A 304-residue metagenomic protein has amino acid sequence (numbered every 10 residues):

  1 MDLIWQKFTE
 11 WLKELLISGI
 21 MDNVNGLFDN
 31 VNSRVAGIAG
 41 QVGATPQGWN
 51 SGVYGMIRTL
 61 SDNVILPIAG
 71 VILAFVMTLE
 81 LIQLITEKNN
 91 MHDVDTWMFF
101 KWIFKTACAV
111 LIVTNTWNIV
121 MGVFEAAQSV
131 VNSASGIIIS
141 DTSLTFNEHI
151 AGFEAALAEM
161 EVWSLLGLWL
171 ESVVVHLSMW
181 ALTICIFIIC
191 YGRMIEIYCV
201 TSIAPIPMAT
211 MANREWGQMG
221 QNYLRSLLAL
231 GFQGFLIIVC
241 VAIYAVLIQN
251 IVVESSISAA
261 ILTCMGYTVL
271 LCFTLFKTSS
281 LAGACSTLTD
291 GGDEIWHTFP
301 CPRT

Functional and structural regions predicted by a protein language model:
M1-I72, K88-W97, A107-S178, G217 (+2 more regions): Gly/Ser-rich, low-complexity
P67-L79, I197: Hydrophobic alpha-helical transmembrane segments
A74-T78, W180, T201, T274: Hydrophobic alpha-helical transmembrane segments of multipass integral membrane proteins
V76, L227-L230, T278: Small-residue packing motifs within transmembrane alpha-helices
L81-V94, I184-F187, E215-W216: Membrane-water interface regions at transmembrane-helix termini and the short interhelical loops of multi-pass membrane
M98-V110, L227-Q233: Transmembrane alpha-helical segments of multi-pass membrane proteins
T183-C240: Extended serine/threonine-enriched, polar tracts that run as long, contiguous segments within proteins
